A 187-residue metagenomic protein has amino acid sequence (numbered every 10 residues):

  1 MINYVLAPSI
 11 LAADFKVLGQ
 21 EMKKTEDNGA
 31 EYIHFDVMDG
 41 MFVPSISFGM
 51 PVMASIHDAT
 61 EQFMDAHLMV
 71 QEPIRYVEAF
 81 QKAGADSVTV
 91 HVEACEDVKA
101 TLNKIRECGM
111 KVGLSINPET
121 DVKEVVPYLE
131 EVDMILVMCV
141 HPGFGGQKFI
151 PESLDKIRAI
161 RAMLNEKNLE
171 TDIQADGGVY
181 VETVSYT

Functional and structural regions predicted by a protein language model:
M1-A83, C95-D97, V125-E131, K148 (+2 more regions): Conserved N-terminal beta1-alpha1 strand-loop-helix module at the mouth
V5-S9, I33-F35, M64-L68, V88-V90 (+3 more regions): Hydrophobic faces of well-ordered beta-strands that scaffold small-molecule active sites in alpha/beta enzyme cores
K16-Q20, M163-Q174: Non-catalytic terminal and connector segments of soluble metabolic enzymes
M38, S47, K111, H141-F144 (+1 more regions): Short glycine/serine/threonine-biased micro-segments
D86-E170: Conserved anion-binding
A175-E182: Small/polar glycine-rich anion-binding or flexible loop at a beta-alpha turn
Y186-T187: Conserved small/polar residues in nucleotide/adenosyl-binding loops
